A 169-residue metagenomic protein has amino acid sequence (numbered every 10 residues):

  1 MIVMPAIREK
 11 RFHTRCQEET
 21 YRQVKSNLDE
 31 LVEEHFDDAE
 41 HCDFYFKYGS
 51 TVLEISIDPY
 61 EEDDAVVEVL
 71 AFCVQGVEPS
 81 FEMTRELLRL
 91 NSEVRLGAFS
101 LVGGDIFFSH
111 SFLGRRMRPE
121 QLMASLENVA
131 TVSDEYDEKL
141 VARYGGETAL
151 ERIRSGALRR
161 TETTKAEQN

Functional and structural regions predicted by a protein language model:
M1-L53, L101, N169: Charge-rich, low-complexity N-terminal segments
T14, E18, V77-F81, R116-M123: Ordered, soluble secondary-structure elements with a strong preference for glycine-centered loop motifs and nearby
D38-V74: Hydrophobic-cavity lipid-handling domains and compact docking modules
Y45, F99-S111, A149-S155: A short beta-strand-loop-alpha-helix capping motif that often carries His-Thr
E68-S109: Short, internal acidic amphipathic alpha-helical interface segments that mediate docking to partner proteins
L101-V132: A short, solvent-exposed beta-edge/loop patch
A124-G146: A conserved amphipathic terminal alpha-helix motif
L140-N169: Short, highly charged C-terminal tails/helix-capping segments
